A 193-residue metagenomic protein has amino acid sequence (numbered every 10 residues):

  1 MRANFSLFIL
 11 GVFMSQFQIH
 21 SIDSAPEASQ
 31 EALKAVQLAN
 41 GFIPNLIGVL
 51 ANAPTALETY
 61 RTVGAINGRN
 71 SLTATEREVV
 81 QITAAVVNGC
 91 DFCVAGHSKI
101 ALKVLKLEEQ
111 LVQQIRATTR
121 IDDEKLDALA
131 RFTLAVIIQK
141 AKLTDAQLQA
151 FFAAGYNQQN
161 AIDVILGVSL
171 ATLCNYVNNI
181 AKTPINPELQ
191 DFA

Functional and structural regions predicted by a protein language model:
F5-A193: Hydrophobic alpha-helical segments
